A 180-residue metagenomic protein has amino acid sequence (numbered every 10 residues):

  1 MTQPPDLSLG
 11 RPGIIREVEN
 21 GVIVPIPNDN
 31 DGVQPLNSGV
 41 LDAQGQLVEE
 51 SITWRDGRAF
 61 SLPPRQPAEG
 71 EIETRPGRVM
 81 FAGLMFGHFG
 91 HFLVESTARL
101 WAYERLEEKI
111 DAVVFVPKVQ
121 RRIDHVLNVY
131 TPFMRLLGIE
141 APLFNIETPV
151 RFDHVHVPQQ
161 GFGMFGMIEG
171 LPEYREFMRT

Functional and structural regions predicted by a protein language model:
M1-T180: The feature primarily captures lumenal catalytic ectodomains of type II secretory-pathway glycosyltransferases
